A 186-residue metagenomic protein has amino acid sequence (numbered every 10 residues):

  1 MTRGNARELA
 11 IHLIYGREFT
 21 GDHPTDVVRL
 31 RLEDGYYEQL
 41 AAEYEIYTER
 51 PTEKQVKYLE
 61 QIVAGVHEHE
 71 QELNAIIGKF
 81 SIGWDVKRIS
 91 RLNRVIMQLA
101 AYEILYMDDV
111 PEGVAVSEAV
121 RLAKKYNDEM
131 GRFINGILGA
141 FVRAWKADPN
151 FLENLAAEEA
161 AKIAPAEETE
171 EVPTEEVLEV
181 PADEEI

Functional and structural regions predicted by a protein language model:
M1-I186: N-terminal interaction/assembly modules
